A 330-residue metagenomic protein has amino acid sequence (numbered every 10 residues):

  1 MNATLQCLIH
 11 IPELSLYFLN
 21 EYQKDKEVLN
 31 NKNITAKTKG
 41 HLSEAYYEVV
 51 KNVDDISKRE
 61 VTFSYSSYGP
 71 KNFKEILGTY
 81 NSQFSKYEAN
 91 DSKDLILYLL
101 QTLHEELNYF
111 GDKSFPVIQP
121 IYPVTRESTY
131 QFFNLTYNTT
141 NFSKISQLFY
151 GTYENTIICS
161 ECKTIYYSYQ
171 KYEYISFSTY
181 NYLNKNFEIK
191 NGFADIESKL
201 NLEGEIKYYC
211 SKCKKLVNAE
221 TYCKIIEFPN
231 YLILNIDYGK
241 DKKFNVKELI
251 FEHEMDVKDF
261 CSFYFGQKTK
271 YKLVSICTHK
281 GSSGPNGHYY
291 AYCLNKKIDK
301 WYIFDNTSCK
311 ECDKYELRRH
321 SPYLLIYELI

Functional and structural regions predicted by a protein language model:
M1-Y122, T179, Y231-I236, K314-H320 (+1 more regions): USP/UBP deubiquitinase core
A3, N155-I158, I206-Y209: Secretory pathway export signals and precursors
L8, F18-K37, P123, Y130-T140 (+2 more regions): Exposed substrate/partner-binding surface patches
S82-F187: A broadly conserved sequence feature marking short terminus-proximal activation segments in nucleic acid-centric
